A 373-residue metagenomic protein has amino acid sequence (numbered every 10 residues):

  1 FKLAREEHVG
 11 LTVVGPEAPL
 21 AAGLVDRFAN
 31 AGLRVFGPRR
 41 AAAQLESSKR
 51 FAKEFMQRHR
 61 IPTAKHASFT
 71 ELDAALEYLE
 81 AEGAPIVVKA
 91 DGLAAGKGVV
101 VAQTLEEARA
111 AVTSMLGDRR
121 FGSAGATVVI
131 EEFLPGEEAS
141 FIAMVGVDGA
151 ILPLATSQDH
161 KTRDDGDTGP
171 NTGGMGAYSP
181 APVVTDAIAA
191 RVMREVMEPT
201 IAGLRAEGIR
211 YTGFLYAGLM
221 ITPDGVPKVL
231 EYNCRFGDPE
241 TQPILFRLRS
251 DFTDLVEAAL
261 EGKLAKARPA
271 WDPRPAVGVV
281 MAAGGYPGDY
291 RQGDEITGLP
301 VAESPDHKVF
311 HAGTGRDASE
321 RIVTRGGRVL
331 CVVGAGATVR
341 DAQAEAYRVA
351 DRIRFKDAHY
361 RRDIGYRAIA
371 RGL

Functional and structural regions predicted by a protein language model:
A4, H8-V9: Proline-aspartate-enriched helix->loop->beta-strand connector
G10-S48, R60-T70: A short, GP-enriched loop/loop-strand-helix hinge that lies immediately N-terminal to, or at the N-terminal rim
A75, E107-A110, P287-Y290, A337-A344: Short, conserved charged micro-motifs
G83-L105, I244: Conserved anion/nucleotide-ligand pocket segment
A102-Q242: Internal nucleotide-binding/catalytic subdomain
M193-L215, N233-S304, D317: Active-site "cap" helix and flanking loop/linker of ATP-utilizing ligase/carboxylase catalytic domains
T314-S319, V323-L373: Generic C-terminus detector
